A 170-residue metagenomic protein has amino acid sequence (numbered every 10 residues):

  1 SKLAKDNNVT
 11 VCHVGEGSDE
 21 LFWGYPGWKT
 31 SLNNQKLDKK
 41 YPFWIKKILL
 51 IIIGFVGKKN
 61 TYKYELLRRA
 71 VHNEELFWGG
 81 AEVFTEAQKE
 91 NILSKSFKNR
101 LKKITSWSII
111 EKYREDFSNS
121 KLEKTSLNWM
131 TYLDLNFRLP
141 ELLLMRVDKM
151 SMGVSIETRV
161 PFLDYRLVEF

Functional and structural regions predicted by a protein language model:
S1-S155: Glycine-rich active-site loop/lid subdomains used to bind and stabilize high-energy intermediates
E157-V160: Glycine-rich "substrate-gating" loop/helix at the edge of Rossmann-like oxidoreductase active sites
D164: Short, conserved phosphate/pyrophosphate- and ester-handling motifs at nucleotide-, phospho-/glycolipid
V168-E169: Short, solvent-exposed hinge/capping segments at secondary-structure junctions
